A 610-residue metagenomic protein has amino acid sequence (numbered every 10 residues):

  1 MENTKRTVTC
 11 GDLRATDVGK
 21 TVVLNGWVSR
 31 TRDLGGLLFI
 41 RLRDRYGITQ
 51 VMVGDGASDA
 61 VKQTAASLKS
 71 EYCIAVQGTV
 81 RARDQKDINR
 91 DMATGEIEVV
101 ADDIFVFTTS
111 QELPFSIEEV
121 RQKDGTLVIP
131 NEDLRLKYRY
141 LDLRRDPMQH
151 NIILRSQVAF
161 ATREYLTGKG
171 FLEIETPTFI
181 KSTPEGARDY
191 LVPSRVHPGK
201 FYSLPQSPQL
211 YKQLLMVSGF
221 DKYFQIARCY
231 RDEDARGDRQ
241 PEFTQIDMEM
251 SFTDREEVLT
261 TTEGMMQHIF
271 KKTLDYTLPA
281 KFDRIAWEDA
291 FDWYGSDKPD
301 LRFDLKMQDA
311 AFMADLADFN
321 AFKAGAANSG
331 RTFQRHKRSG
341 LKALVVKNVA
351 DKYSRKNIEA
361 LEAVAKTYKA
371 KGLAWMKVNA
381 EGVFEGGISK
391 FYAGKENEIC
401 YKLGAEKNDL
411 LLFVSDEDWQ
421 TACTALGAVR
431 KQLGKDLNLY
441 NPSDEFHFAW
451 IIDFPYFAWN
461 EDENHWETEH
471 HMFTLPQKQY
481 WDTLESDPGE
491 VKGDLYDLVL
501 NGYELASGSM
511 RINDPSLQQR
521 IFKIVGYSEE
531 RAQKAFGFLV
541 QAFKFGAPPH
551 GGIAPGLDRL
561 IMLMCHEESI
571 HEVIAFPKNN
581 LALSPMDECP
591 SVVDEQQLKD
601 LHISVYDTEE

Functional and structural regions predicted by a protein language model:
M1-E610: Class II aminoacyl-tRNA synthetase catalytic cores and aaRS-like
